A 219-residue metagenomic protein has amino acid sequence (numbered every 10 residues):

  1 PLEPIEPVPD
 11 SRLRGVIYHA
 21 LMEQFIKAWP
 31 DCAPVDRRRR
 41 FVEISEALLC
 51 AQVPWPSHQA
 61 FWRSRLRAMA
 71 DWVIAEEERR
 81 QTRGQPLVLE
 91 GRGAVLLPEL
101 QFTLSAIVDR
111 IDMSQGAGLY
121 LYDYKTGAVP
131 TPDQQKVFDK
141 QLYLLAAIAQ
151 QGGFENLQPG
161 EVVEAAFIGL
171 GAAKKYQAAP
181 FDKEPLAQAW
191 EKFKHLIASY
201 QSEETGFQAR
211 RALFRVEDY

Functional and structural regions predicted by a protein language model:
P1-Y219: RecB-family 4Fe-4S metal-dependent nuclease core
